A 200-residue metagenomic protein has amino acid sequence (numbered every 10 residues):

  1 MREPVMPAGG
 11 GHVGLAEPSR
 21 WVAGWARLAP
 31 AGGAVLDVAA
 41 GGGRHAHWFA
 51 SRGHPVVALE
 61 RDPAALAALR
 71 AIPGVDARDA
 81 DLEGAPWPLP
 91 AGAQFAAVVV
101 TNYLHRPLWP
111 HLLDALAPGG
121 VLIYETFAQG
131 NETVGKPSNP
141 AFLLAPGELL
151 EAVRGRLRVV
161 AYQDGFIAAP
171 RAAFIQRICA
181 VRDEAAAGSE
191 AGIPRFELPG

Functional and structural regions predicted by a protein language model:
M1-P30: S-adenosyl-L-methionine
G32-G41: Conserved class I S-adenosyl-L-methionine
G42-H54: Conserved SAM-binding loop of SAM-dependent methyltransferases across substrates and taxa, primarily the Class I
D62: Conserved SAM/SAH-binding beta-strand->alpha-helix loop
G74-A85: Conserved SAM-binding strand-loop segment of SAM-dependent methyltransferases
W87-A97: A short acidic, Gly/Pro-enriched loop at the edge of an enzyme's catalytic core that lines a small-molecule cofactor
G120-A128: Conserved beta-strand signature within the Rossmann-like core of class I S-adenosyl-L-methionine
I167-G200: Core SAM-dependent methyltransferase catalytic element
